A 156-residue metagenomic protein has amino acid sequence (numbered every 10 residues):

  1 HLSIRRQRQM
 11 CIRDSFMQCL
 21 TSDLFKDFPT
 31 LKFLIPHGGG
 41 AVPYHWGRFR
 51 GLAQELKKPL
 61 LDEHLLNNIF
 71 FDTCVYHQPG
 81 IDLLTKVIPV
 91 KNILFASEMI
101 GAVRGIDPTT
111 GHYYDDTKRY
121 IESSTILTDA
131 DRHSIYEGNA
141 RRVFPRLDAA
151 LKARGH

Functional and structural regions predicted by a protein language model:
H1-I12: Single conserved hydrophobic/aromatic residue that forms the stacking wall/gate of nucleotide- or nucleobase-binding
Q9, E55-D82: Aromatic-anchored helix/helix-loop segment that forms the rim or "lid" of small-molecule/cofactor binding pockets
S15-F28, V87, V143-R146: Conserved beta-strand->loop/alpha-helix structural units within folded catalytic cores of enzymes with alpha/beta
L20-H64: Aromatic-lined glycan-binding groove of carbohydrate-active enzymes
F28-L31, L65-N68, V87-I93: Glycine-enriched alpha-helix->loop->beta-strand junction motifs that scaffold or abut catalytic
I35, F95-A96: Generic enzyme active-site microenvironment
G39-Y44, H77-G80, G101-R104: Active-site environment of divalent metal-dependent phosphoester hydrolases
F71, D82-L83, V87-L94, I100-H156: Mid-to-C-terminal alpha-helical segments outside catalytic/metal-binding sites
